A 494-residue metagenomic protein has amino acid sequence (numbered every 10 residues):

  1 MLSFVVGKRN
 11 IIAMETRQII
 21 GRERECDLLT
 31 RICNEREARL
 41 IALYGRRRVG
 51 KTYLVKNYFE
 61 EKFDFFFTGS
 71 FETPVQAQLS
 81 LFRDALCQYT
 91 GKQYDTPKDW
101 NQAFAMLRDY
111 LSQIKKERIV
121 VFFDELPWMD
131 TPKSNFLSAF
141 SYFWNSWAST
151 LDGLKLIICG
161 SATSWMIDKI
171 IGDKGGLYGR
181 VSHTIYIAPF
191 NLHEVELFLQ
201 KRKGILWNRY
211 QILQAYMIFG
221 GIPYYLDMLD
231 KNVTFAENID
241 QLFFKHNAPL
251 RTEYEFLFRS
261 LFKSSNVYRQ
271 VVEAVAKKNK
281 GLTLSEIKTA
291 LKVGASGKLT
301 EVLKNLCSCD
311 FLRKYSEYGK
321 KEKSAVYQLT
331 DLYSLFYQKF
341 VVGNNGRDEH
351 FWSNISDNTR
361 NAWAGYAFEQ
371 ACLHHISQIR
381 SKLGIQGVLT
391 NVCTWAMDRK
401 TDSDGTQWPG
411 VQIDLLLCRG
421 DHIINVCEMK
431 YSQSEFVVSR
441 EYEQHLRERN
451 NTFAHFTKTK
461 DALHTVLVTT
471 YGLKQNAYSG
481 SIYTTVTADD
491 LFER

Functional and structural regions predicted by a protein language model:
M1-N354, N358, T465: Phosphate-binding site recognition
Y318, A325-R494: A cross-kingdom feature that marks ATP-driven nucleic-acid transaction machinery
